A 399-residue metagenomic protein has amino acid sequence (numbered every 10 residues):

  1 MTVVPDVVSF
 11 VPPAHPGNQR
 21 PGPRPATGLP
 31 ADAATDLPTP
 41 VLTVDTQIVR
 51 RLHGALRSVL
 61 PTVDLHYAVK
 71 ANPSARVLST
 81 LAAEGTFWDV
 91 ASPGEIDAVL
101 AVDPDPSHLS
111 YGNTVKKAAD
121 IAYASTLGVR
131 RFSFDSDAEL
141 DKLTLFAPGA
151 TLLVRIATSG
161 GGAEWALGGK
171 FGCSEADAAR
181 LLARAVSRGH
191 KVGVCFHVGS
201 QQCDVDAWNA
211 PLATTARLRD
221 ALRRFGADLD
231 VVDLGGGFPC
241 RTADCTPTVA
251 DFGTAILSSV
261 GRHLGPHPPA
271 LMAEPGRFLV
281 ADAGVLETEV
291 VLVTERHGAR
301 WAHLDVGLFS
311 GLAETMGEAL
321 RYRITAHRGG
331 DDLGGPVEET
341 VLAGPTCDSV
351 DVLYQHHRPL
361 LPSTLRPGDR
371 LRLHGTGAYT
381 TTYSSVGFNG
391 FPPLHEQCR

Functional and structural regions predicted by a protein language model:
M1-L145, G149-A150, R188, R224 (+2 more regions): A charged N-terminal "starter" segment
T43-R50, A71-A75, V90-P93, A118 (+10 more regions): Electropositive phosphate-/nucleotide-binding environments in soluble metabolic enzymes
Q47, A68-S74, A91-E95, T114-K116 (+8 more regions): Active-site beta-loop-alpha junctions enriched in small/polar residues
D64-H66, F87, P106-S110, R131 (+6 more regions): Structural preference for beta-strand elements that scaffold enzyme active sites
T80-L81, D103-D105, S125-T126, F146-G149 (+6 more regions): Short, glycine/charged-enriched secondary-structure capping and boundary segments
D103-P104, T126, L145-A147, A163 (+7 more regions): Solvent-exposed alpha-helices and their adjacent loops that cap or buttress functional pockets in soluble metabolic
T158-T294, N389-F391: Active-site loop/helix belt of alpha/beta enzymes
A255, A270-R399: Charged (often Lys/Glu-rich) extended helix/loop segments that serve as interaction or gating elements
